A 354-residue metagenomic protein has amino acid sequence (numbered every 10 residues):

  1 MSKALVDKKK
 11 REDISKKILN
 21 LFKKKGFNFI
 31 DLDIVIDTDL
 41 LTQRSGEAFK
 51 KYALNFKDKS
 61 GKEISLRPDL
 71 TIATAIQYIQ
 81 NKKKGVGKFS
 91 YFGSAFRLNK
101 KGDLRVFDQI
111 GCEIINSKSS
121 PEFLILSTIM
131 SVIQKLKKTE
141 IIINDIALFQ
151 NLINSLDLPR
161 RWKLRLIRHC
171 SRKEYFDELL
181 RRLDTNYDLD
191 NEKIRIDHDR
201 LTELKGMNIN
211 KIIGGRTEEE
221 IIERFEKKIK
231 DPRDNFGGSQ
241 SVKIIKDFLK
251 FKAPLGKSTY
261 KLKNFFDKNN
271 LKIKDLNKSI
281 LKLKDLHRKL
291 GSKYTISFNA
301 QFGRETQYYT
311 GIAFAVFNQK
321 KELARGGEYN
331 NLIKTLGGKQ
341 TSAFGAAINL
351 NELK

Functional and structural regions predicted by a protein language model:
M1-D7: Auxiliary tRNA-acceptor-end handling modules of aminoacyl-tRNA synthetases
D7-I30, I36-D37, D69-K83, F89-T139 (+1 more regions): Positively charged, Gly/Ser-enriched RNA/tRNA-binding surfaces
I34-I64, R97: Polyanion/phosphate-binding surface patch
R44-A48, S155-L158, I312-F314: Short low-complexity, flexible loop/linker segments enriched in glycine and/or proline with clustered acidic
K51-S60, L158-T185, K320: Acidic, His- and aromatic-enriched active-site or binding-groove loops in soluble protein domains that engage sugars
I64-K83, Y175-D188: Electropositive, surface-exposed helix/loop patches at the edges of structured domains that serve as adaptable
V106-I110, I143-N151: Short, conserved phosphate-binding/catalytic loop or strand-edge motifs used in phosphoryl-/nucleotidyl-transfer
E140-I141, H169: Hydrophobic alpha-helical bundle cores within soluble ligand-binding/oligomerization subdomains
